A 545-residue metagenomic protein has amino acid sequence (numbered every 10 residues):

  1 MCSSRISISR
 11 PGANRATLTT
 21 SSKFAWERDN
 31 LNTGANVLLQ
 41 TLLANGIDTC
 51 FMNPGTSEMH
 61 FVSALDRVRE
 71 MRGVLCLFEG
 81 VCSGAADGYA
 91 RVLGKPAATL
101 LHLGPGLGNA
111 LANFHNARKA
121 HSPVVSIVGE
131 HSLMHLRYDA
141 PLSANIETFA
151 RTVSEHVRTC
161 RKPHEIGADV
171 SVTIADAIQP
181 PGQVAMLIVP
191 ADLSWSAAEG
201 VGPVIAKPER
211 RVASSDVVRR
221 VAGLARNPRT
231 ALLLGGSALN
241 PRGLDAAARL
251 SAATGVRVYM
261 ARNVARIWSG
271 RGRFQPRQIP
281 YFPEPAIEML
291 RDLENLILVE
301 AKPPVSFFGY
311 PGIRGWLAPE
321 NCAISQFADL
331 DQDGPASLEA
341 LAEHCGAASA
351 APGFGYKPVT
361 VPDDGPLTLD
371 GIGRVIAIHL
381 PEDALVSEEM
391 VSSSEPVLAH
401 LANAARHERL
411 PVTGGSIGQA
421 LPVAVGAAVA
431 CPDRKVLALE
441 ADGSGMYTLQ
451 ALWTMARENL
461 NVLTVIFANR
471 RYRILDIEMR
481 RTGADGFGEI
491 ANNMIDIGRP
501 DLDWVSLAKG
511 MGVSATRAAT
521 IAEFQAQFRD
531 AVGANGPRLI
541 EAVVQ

Functional and structural regions predicted by a protein language model:
C2-R10, R15, S21-S22: Low-acidity, Ser/Thr- and Arg-rich intrinsically disordered low-complexity segments
S21-A351, H379, L463-T464, R529: N-terminal alpha/beta PP-like core and its mobile active-site loop of ThDP/TPP-dependent enzymes
A35-L39, L43-D48, N53-S57, F61-L65 (+1 more regions): Active-site diphosphate/adenylate-binding microenvironment
E58, E79-G84, L107, S393-E395 (+2 more regions): Short acidic loop-to-helix transition motifs that present clustered carboxylates
I127, H135-L142, A253, E395-Q545: Thiamine diphosphate
V153-H156, V204, P352-D363, I490-A491: Short glycine/proline- and acidic residue-enriched helix-loop micro-motifs that form flexible lids or anion-recognition
M186-W195, V361-T368, V543-Q545: A short, charged, Gly/Pro-tolerant segment at domain boundaries
L298, S387, L439-E440: Generic enzyme active-site microenvironment
